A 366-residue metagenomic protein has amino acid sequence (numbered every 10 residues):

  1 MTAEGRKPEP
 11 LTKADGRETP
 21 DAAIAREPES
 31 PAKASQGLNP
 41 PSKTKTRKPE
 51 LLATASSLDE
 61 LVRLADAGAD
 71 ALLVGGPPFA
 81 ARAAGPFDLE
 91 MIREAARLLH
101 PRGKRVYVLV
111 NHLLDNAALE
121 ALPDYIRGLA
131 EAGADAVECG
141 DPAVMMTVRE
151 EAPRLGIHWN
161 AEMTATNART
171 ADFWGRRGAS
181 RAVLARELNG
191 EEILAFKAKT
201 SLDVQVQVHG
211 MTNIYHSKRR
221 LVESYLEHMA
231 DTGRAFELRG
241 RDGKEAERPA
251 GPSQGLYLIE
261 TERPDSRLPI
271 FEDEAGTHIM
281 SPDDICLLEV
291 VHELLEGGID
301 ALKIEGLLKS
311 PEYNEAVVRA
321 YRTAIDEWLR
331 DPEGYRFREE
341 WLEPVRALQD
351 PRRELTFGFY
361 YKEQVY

Functional and structural regions predicted by a protein language model:
A3-E4, D15, Q36, R127 (+1 more regions): Feature targets compositionally biased, intrinsically disordered low-complexity regions with long contiguous runs
K7, K13, E18, I24-E27 (+3 more regions): Asparagine/serine/threonine-enriched low-complexity, disordered tracts, especially those forming N-linked glycosylation
K43-M163, V183-L184, G190-K303, L307-Y366: Active-site pocket-lining/capping segments in soluble small-molecule metabolic enzymes
N167-R169: Conserved nucleotide-cofactor-binding alpha/beta core module
G178-A179: As written
